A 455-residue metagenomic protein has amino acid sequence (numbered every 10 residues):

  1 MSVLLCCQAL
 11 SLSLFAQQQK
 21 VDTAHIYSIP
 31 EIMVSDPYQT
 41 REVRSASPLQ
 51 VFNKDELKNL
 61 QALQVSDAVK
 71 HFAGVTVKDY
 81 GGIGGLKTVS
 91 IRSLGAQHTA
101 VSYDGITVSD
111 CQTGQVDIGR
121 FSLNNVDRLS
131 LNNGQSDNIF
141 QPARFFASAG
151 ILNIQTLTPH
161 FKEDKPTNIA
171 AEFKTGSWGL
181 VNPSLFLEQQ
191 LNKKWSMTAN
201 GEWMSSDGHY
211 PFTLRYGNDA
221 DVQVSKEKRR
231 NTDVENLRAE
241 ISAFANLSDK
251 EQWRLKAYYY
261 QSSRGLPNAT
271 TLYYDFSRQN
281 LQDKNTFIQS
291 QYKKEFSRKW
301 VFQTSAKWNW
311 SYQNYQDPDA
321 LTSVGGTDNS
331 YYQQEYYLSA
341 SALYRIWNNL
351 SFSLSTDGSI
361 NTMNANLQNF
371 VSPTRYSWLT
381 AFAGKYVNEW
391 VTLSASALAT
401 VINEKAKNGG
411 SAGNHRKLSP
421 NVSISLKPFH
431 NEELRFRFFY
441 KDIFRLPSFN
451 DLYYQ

Functional and structural regions predicted by a protein language model:
Q18-K58, S66, N133: Short, acidic, small-residue-rich periplasmic hinge/interaction motif at the N-terminus of Gram-negative outer-membrane
S66, K70-T107: Extracytoplasmic beta-strand/coil segments of soluble accessory domains associated with Gram-negative outer-membrane
I118, A143-R144, T175-S177, D219 (+5 more regions): Replace "Gram-negative outer membrane beta-barrel proteins" with "bacterial and organellar outer membrane beta-barrel
L123-A170: A beta-strand signature from Gram-negative outer-membrane beta-barrel systems, especially the internal plug domain
N138, N153, F186, Q190-Q279: Periplasmic-side early beta-strands and strand-to-turn transitions of outer-membrane beta-barrels
L185-Q189, A239-A245, I288-K294, L338-Y344 (+2 more regions): Residues on the lipid-exposed face of transmembrane beta-strands in outer-membrane beta-barrel proteins
G201-R215, Y259-P267, S305-W310, N314-Q316 (+3 more regions): Surface-exposed extracellular loop regions of Gram-negative outer-membrane beta-barrel proteins
V401-L418, L426-Q455: Surface-exposed extracellular loop regions of Gram-negative outer-membrane beta-barrel proteins, predominantly
